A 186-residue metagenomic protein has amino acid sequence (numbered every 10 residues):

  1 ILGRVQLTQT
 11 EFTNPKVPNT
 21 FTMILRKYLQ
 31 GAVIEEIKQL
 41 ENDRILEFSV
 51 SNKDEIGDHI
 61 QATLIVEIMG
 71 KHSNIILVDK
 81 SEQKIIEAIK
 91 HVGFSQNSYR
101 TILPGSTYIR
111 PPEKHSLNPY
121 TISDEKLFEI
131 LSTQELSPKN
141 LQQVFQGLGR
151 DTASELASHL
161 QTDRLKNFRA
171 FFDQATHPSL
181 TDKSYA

Functional and structural regions predicted by a protein language model:
I1-A186: Phosphate/anion-contacting hairpin/loop surfaces
